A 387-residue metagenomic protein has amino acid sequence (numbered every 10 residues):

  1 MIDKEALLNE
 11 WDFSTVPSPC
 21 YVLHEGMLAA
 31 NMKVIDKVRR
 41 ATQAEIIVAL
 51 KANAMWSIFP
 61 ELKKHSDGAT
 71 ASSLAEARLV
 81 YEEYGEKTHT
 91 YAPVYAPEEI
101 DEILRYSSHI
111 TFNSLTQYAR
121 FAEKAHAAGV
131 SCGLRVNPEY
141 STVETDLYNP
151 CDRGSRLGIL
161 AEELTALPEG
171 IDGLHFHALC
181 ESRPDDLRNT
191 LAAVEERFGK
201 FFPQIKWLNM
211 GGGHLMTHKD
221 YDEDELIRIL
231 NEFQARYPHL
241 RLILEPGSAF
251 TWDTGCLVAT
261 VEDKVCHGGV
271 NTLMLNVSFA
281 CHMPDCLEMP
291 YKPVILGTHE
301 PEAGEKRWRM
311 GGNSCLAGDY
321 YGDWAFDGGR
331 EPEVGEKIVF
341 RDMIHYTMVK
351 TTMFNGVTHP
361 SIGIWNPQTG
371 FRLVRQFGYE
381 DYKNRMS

Functional and structural regions predicted by a protein language model:
M1-E5: N-terminal basic/disordered segments at the start of proteins
A6-G85, Y91-Y95, S278, G328-V334 (+2 more regions): N-terminal capping/small domains of soluble enzymes
A44-W207, Y221, I229-E232, R236: Active-site-proximal beta-alpha core segment in soluble small-molecule metabolic enzymes
Y140-T142, C180, M216, F250 (+1 more regions): Feature marks short, surface-exposed loop/turn motifs that line or immediately flank catalytic pockets and channel
A178-L179, L208-T217, P246-A249: Glycine-rich beta-strand-to-loop/alpha-helix junction loops that act as flexible
P184-N189, T217-L226, D253-D263, A325-G328: Short glycine/threonine-rich loop-to-helix capping motif typified by GTGT followed within a few residues by an Asp-Pro
L244-S387: Charged (often Lys/Glu-rich) extended helix/loop segments that serve as interaction or gating elements
